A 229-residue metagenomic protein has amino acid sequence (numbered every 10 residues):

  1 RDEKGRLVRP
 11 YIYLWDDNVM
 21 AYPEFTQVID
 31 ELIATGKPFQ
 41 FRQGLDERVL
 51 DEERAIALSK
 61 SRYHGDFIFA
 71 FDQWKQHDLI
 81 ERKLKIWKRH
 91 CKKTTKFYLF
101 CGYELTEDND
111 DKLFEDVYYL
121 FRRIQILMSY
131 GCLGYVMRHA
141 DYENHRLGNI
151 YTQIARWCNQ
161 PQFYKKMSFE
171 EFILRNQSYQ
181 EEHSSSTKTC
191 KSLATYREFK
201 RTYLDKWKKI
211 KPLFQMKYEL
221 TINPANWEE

Functional and structural regions predicted by a protein language model:
R1-K83, K93-C101, L133-M137: Core AdoMet radical
I33, K88, Q125-S129: Anion (oxyanion) recognition and catalysis
R89-H90, E115: Extended, compositionally biased non-globular segments
Y103-E229: Auxiliary Fe-S-binding modules of radical SAM enzymes
